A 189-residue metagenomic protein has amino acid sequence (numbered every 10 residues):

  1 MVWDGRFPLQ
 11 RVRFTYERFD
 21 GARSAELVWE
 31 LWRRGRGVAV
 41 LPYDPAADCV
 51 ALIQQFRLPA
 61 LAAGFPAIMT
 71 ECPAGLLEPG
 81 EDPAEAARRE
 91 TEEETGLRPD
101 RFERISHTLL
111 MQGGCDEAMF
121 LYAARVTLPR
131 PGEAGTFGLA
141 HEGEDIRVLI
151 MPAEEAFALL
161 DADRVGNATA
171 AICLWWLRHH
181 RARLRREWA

Functional and structural regions predicted by a protein language model:
M1-V2, S106-M111: Short, solvent-exposed loop/turn elements at beta->coil junctions and helix N-caps that rim active or binding pockets
V2-A47, L61: Acidic, metal-coordinating catalytic segment for phosphate/diphosphate chemistry, firing primarily on the Nudix
F14-F19, Q112-E133: Active-site-adjacent beta-strand/loop module that shapes the phosphate/pyrophosphate-binding cleft
E17-F19, D44-A46, F56, R125-P129 (+2 more regions): Short loop segments at secondary-structure junctions
W29-W32, L41, C49-R89, P131 (+4 more regions): Conserved Nudix-box catalytic region and its N-terminal flanking loop in Nudix hydrolases and closely related
Q54, F65-T70, P79, R104 (+3 more regions): Nudix hydrolase/Nudix homology domain
G96-L97, V165: Helix N-cap/coil-helix junction residues
R98-I105: A short coil-to-beta-strand element that immediately follows conserved catalytic motifs
